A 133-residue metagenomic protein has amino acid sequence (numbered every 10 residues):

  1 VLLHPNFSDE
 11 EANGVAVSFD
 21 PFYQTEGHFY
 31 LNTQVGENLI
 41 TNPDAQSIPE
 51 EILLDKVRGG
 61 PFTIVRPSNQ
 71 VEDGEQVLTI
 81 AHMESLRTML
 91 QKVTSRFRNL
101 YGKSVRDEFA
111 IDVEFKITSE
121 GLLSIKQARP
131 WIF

Functional and structural regions predicted by a protein language model:
V1-F133: Nucleotide/phosphate-binding sheet-loop regions of phosphoryl- and nucleotidyl-transfer enzymes
